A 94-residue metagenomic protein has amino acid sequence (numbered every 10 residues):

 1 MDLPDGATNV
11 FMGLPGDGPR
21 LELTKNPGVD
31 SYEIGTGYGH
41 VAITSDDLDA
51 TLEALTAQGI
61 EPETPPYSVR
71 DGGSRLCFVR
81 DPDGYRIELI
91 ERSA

Functional and structural regions predicted by a protein language model:
M1-R20, A50: Core segments of cupin and vicinal oxygen chelate
G6, N26-P27: Short, flexible segments with low predicted structural confidence
P15-G18, D30-R86: Vicinal oxygen chelate
R70, S93-A94: A short acidic/small-residue loop/turn micro-motif
L89: Short glycine-/small-residue motifs
